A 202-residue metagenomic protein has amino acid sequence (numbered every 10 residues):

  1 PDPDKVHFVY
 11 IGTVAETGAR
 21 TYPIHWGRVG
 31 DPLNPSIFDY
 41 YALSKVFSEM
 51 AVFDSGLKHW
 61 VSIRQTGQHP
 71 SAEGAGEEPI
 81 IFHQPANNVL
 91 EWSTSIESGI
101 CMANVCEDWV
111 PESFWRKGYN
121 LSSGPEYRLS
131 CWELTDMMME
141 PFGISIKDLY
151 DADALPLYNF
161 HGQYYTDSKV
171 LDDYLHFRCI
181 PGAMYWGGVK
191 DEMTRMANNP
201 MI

Functional and structural regions predicted by a protein language model:
P1, Y40-V52, S98: Conserved catalytic Lys-bearing alpha helix of Rossmann-like short-chain dehydrogenase/reductases
P1-F38: Conserved Rossmann-fold NAD(P)-dependent oxidoreductase catalytic core, especially the SDR/UDP-sugar
G12-T13, V46-S71: Conserved beta-loop-beta element that borders a ligand/cofactor-binding pocket
R28-P32, G67-A86, I146-D148: A short C-terminal helix-loop "cap" of Rossmann-like NAD(P)-dependent dehydrogenase/epimerase domains
D39, L43, L90-S93, L129 (+1 more regions): Residue-level signal for the nucleotide or nucleotide-sugar donor/cofactor binding architecture
L43, H83-W109: Substrate-positioning beta->alpha
V46, P70-I80, C106-Y119: Glycine/proline-rich active-site loop of Rossmann-fold NAD(P)-dependent oxidoreductases
V105-Y174, Y185, M193-I202: Mid/C-terminal beta-alpha module of Rossmann-like enzyme folds, strongest in SDR-family dehydrogenases/epimerases
